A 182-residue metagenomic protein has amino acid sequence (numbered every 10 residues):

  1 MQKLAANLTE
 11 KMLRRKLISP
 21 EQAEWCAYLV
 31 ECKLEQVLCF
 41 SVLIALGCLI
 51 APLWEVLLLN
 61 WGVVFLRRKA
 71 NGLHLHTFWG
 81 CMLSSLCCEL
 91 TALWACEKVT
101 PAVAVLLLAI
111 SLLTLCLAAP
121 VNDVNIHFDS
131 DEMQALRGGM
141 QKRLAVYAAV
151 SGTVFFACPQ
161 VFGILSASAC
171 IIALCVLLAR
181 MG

Functional and structural regions predicted by a protein language model:
N7-E55: Hydrophobic transmembrane alpha-helices
Q36-L46, W61-R67, S85-L93, A145-F155: Hydrophobic, membrane-inserted alpha-helices
L46-L59, A104-L112: Structural signature of hydrophobic alpha-helical transmembrane segments
G62-H74, A118-F128, V176-G182: C-terminal ends of transmembrane helices
H76-C87, A104-I110, E132-G138: Cytoplasmic-side transmembrane-helix entry/capping segments in multi-pass membrane proteins
L90, W94, V105-V121, L144-F156 (+1 more regions): Hydrophobic core of alpha-helical transmembrane segments in multi-pass integral membrane proteins
D123-V146: Membrane-helix boundary/juxtamembrane motif in polytopic membrane proteins
L136-G139, V150-G182: Glycine-rich, aromatic-bearing surface loops/beta-hairpins
